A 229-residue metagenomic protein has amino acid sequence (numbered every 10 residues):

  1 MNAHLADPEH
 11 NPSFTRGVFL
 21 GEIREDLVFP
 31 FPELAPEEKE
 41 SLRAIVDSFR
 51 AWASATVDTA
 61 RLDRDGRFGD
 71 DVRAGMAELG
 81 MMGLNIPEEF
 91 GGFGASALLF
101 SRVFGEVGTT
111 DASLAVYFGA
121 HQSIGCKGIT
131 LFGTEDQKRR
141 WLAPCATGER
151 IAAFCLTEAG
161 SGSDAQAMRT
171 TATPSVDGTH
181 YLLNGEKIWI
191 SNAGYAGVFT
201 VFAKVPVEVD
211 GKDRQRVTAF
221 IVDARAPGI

Functional and structural regions predicted by a protein language model:
M1-G119, K127-R140, P144-I151, Y181: Amphipathic, small/basic residue-rich leader segments at the start of a protein or domain
R73, M81, A167-R169, V198-T200 (+1 more regions): Short glycine-rich loop/turn motifs
I86, A153-L156, L182-N184, V222: General beta-strand structural signal in soluble alpha/beta enzymes
G91-G94, I124-C126, S161-D164, W189-S191 (+2 more regions): Flexible loop/turn segments at secondary-structure boundaries
D111-C126, A146-S161, E186-T200, T218: FAD-binding core of FAD-dependent oxidoreductases, characterized by glycine-rich FAD pyrophosphate-binding loops
G160-M168, D223: Active-site-adjacent elements of ketosynthase-type condensing enzymes
T170-P174: A structural signal for short hydrophobic beta-strand segments in well-ordered beta-sheet cores
T179-H180, N184-I229: A short core secondary-structure module
